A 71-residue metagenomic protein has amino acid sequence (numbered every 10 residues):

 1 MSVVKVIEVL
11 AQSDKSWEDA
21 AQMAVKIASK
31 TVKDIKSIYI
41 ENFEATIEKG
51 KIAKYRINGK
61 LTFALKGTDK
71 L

Functional and structural regions predicted by a protein language model:
M1-V3, D69-K70: Extreme N-terminus of proteins, especially the signal/transit-peptide cleavage junction and the first residues
S2-K36: Short, well-ordered alpha-helical segments
E8, Y39, R56: Conserved beta-strand segments that form the floor/walls of ligand-binding pockets within enzyme and binding domains
A11-S13, N42, G59, F63-L65: Flexible glycine-/small-residue-rich
K26, I35-Y39, A45, G50: Amphipathic, hydrophobic secondary-structure cores in small proteins
T31, T46, T62: Ser/Thr-centric signal marking residues that sit in or immediately flank functional binding/regulatory motifs
Y39-N42, D69-L71: Short C-terminal domain-edge/linker segments immediately following a structured domain
K49-L71: C-terminal structural segments of small proteins and small subunits
